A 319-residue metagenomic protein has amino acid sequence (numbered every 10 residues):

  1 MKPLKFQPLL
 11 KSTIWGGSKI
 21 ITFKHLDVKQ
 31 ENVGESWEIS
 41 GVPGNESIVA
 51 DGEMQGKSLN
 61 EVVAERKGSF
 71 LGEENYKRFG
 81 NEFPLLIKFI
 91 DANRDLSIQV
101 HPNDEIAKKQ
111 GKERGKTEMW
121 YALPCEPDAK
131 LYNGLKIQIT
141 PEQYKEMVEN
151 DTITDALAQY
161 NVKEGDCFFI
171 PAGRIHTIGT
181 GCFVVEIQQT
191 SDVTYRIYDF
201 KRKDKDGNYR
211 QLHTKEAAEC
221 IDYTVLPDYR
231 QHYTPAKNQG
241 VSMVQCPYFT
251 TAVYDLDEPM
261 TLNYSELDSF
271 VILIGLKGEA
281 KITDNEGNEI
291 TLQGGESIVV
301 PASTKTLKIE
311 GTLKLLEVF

Functional and structural regions predicted by a protein language model:
M1-I139, D199-P227, T251: Transition-metal
G80-E82, I90-D95, D104, C125-D128 (+2 more regions): Ligand-binding loop in jelly-roll beta-barrel domains
I87-K88, L96, E118-Y121, Q159-Y160 (+4 more regions): His/acidic/aromatic-lined binding-pocket segments of jelly-roll/cupin-type domains and related regulatory beta-sandwich
Q138-N150, D268-E279: Short, basic/aromatic beta-hairpin or loop at an interaction surface
M147-Y195: Loop-centered beta-sheet repeat module
L157-F169, D284-T304: Short acidic-glycine-tyrosine-enriched beta hairpin
Y195-L267: C-terminal amphipathic alpha-helical segment
T261-L262, G278-T283, S297: Short beta-strand segments in beta-sandwich/barrel cores
